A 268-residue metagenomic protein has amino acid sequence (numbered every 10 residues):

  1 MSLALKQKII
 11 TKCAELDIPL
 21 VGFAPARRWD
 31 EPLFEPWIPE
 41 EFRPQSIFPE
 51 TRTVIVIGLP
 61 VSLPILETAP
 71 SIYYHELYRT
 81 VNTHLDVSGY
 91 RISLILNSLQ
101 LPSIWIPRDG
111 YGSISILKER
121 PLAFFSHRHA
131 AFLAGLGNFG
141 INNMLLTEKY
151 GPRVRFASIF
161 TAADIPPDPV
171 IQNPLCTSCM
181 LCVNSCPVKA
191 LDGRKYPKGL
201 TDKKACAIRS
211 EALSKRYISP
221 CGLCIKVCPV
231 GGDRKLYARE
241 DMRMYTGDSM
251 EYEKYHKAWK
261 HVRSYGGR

Functional and structural regions predicted by a protein language model:
M1-I10, E15, E31, E41 (+4 more regions): N-terminal and secondary-structure boundary signal
M1-Y78: Non-catalytic, usually N-terminal nucleic-acid engagement modules in DNA/RNA processing proteins
W37, Y74-H75, T80-K260: Catalytic cores of enzyme domains
